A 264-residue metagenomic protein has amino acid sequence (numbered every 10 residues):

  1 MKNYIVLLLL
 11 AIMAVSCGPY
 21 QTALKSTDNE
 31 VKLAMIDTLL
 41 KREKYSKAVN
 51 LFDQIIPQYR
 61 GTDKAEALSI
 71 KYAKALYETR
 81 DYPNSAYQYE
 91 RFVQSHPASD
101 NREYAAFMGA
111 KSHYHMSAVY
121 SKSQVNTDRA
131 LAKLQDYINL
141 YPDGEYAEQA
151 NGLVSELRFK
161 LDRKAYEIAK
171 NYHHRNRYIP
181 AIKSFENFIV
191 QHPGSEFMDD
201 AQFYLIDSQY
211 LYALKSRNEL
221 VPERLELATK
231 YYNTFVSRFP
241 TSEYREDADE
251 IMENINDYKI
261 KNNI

Functional and structural regions predicted by a protein language model:
M1-C17: Sec-dependent bacterial lipoprotein signal peptides
S16-I264: Acidic, polar-rich low-complexity tracts and alpha-helical solenoid repeat scaffolds
